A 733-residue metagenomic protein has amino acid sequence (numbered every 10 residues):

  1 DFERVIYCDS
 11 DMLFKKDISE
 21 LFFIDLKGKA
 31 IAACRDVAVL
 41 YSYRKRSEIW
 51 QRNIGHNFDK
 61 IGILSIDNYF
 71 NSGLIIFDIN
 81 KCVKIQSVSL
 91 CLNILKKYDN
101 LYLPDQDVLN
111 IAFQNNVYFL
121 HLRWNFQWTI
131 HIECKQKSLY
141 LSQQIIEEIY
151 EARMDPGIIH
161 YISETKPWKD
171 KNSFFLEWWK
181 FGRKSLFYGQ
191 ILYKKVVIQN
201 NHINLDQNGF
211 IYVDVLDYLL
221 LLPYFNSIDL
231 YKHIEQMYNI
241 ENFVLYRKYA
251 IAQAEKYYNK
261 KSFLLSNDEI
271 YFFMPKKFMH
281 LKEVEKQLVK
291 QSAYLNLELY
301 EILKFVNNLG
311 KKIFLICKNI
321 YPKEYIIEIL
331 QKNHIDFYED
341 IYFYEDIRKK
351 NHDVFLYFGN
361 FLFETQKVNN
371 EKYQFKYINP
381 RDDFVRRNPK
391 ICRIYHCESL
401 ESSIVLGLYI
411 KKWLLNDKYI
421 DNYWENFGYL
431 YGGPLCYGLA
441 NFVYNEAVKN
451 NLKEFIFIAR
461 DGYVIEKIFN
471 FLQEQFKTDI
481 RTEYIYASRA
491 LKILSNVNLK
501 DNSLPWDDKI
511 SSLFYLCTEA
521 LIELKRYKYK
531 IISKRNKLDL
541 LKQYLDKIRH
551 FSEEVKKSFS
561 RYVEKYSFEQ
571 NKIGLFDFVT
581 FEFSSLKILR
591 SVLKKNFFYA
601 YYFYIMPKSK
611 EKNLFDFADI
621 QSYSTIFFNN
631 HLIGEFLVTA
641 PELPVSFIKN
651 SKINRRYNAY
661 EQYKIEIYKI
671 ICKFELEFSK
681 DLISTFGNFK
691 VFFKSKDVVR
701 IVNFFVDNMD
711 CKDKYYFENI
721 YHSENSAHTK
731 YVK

Functional and structural regions predicted by a protein language model:
D1-R46, N71, I76-F77, C82-K84: GT-A fold catalytic core of metal-dependent nucleotide-sugar glycosyltransferases, centered on the diacidic
H56, I61-D67, N71-N200, H722-S723 (+1 more regions): A glycosyltransferase accessory/donor-loop signature
I191-V213, W424-F427, Y431-N450: Non-catalytic pre-domain segments flanking phosphatase-related domains
N204-R247: Active-site neighborhood of HAD-like aspartate-dependent phosphohydrolases
L230-V284: A metal-dependent, Asp-based hydrolase signature
H280-L330, D340-Y342, I456-I458: Substrate-recognition element of Asp-dependent hydrolases with the DxDx(T/V) motif
D340, R348-V368, K372, I573: Conserved Lys-Pro-Asp/Glu-containing loop-to-beta segment of HAD-superfamily phosphomonoesterases, centered on
N416-I420, W424-C436, I493-K733: Long, contiguous domain-sized segments
